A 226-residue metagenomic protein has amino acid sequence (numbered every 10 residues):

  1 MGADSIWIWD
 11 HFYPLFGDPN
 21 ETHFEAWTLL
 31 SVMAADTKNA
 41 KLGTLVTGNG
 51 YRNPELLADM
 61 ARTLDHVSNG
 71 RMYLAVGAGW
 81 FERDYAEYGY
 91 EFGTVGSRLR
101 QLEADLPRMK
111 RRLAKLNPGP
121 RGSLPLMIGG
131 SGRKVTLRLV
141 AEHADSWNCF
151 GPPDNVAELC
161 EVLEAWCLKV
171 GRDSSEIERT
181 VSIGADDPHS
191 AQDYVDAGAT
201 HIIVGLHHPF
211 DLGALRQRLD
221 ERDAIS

Functional and structural regions predicted by a protein language model:
M1-S226: Active-site-adjacent structural elements that line small-molecule/cofactor binding pockets in enzymes
